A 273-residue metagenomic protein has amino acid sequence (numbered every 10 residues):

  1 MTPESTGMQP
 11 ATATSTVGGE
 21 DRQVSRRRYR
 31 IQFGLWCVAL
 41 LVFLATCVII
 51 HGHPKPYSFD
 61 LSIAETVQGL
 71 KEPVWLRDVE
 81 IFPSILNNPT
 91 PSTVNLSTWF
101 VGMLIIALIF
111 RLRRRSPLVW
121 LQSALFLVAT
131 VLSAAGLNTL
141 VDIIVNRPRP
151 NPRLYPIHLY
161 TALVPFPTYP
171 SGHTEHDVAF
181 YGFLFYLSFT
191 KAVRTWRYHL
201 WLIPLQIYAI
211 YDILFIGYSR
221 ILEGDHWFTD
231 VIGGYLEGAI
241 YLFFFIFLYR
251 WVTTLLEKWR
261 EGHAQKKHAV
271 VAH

Functional and structural regions predicted by a protein language model:
T2-P167, A179, F183-R194, P204-A209: Hydrophobic alpha-helical bundle signature of multipass membrane enzymes
L154-H273: Membrane-embedded catalytic cores of phosphoryl/pyrophosphoryl-handling enzymes
